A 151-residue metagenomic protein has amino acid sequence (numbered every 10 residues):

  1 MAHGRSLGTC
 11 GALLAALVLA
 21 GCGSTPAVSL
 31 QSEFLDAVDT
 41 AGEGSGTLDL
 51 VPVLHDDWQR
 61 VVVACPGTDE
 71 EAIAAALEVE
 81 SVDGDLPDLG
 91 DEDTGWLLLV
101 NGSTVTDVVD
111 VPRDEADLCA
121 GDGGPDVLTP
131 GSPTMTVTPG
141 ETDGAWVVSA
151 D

Functional and structural regions predicted by a protein language model:
M1-G11: Bacterial N-terminal signal peptides that target proteins for export
V18-G21: C-terminal motif of bacterial Sec signal peptides marking the signal peptidase cleavage site
G23-P26: Bacterial signal peptide processing site
L30-L48: Post-signal peptide N-terminal segment of mature Sec-exported envelope proteins
E33, A37, P66, D88-G90 (+3 more regions): Intrinsically disordered, low-complexity prosegments and terminal tails associated with secretory/extracytoplasmic
P52-E115: Mature extracytoplasmic domains of secretory-pathway proteins
A116-D151: C-terminal partner/receptor-binding element of secreted or periplasmic proteins
